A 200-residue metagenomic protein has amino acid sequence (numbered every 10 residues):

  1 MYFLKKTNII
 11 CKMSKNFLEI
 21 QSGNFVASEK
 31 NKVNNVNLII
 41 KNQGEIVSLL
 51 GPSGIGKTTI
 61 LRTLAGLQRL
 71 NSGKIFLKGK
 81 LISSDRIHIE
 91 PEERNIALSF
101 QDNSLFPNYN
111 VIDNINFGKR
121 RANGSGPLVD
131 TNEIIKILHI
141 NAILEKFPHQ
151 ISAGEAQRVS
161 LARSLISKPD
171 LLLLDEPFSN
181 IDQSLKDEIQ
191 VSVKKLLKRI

Functional and structural regions predicted by a protein language model:
G73-S84: Conserved ABC transporter NBD signature motif
I82-A97, R121: ABC ATPase NBD coupling module
N108-V129, I137: ABC-type ATPase nucleotide-binding domains, specifically the catalytic core motifs of the NBD
G126-I143, K194-R199: Conserved ABC ATPase "signature" region
F147-I151, E155-Q157: Conserved ABC ATPase signature
I166-D170: A short, proline-enriched helix->beta-strand linker immediately N-terminal to the Walker B motif in ABC-type P-loop
L172-E176: Catalytic Walker B motif of ABC-type/P-loop ATPase nucleotide-binding domains
